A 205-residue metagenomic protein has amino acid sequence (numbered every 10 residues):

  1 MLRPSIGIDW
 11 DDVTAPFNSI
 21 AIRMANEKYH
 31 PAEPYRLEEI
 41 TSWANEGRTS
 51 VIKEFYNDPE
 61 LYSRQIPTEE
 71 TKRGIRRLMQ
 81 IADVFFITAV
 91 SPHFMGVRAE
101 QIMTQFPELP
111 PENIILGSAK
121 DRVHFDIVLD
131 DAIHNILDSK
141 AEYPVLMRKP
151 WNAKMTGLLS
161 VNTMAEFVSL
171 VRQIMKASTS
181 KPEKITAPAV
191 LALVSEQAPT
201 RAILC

Functional and structural regions predicted by a protein language model:
M1-E54: Active-site neighborhood of HAD-like aspartate-dependent phosphohydrolases
M1-I8, E27, K184-C205: Non-catalytic pre-domain segments flanking phosphatase-related domains
Y62-I66, T71-I102: Substrate-recognition element of Asp-dependent hydrolases with the DxDx(T/V) motif
D83-F85, I127, V145: A structural signal for isolated positions on well-ordered beta-strands in alpha/beta enzyme cores
M103-I115, A165-R172: Structural recognition of alpha->loop->beta junctions
N113-S139: Conserved Lys-Pro-Asp/Glu-containing loop-to-beta segment of HAD-superfamily phosphomonoesterases, centered on
L129-T163: Acidic, Mg2+-coordinating phosphoryl-transfer loop and its flanking beta/alpha structural elements, shared across
P150-S195, L204: Ligand-binding grooves and catalytic loops that recognize ribose/phosphate and carbohydrate rings, and esterified lipid
